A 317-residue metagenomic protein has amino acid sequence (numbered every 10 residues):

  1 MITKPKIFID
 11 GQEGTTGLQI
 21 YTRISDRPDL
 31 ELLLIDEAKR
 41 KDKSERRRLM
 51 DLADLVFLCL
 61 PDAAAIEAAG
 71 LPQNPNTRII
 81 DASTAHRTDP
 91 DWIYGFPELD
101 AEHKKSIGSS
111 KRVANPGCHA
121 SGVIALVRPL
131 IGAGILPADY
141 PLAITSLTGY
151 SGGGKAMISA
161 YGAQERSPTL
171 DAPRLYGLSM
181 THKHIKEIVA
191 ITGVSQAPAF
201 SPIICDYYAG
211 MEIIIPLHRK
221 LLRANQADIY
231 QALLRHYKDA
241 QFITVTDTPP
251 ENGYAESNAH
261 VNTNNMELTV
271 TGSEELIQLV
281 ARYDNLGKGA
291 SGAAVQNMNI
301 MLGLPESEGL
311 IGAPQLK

Functional and structural regions predicted by a protein language model:
M1-Y176, T269-S273, A313-K317: N-terminal Rossmann-like NAD(P) cofactor-binding subdomain of oxidoreductases, focused on the glycine-rich
E13-R47, C59, P141, T145-S146 (+1 more regions): C-terminal substrate-binding/catalytic lobe of Rossmann-fold NAD(P)-dependent oxidoreductases
Q19, R23, A125, P129 (+3 more regions): Alpha-helical scaffold segments in soluble metabolic enzymes
L99-K104, R112, K155, T181-K183 (+4 more regions): Short capping/connector residues at structural and topological boundaries
I135-L136, V194, L304: Helix N-cap/coil-helix junction residues
H218, S257-K317: C-terminal helical cap and adjacent loop that interface with cofactors, partners, or active-site loops
